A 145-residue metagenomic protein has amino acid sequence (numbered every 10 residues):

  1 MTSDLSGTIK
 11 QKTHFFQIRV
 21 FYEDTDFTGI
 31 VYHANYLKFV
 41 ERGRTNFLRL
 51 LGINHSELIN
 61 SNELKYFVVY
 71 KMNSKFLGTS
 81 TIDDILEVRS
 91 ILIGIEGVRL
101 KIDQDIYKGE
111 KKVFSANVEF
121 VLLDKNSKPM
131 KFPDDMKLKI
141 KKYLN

Functional and structural regions predicted by a protein language model:
M1-I85, I93-N145: Terminal targeting signals and extreme-terminal segments of soluble enzymes
